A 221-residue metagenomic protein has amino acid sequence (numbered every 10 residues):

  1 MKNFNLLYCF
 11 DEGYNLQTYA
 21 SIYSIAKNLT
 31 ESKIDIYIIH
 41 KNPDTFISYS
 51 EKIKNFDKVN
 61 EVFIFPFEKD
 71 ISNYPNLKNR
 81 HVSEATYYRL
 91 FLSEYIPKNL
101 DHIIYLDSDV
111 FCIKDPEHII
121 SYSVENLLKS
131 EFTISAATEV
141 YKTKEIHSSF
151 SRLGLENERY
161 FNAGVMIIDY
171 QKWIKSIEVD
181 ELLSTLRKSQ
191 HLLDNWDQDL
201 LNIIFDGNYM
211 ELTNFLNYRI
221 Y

Functional and structural regions predicted by a protein language model:
M1-Y221: Glycosyltransferase catalytic domains, chiefly GT-A lineage
